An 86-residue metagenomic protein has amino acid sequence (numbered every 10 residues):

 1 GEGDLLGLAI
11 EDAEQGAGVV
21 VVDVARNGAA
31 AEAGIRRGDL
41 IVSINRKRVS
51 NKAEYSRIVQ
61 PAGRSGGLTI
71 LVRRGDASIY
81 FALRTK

Functional and structural regions predicted by a protein language model:
G1-K86: C-terminal recognition in membrane/secretory proteostasis and scaffolding
